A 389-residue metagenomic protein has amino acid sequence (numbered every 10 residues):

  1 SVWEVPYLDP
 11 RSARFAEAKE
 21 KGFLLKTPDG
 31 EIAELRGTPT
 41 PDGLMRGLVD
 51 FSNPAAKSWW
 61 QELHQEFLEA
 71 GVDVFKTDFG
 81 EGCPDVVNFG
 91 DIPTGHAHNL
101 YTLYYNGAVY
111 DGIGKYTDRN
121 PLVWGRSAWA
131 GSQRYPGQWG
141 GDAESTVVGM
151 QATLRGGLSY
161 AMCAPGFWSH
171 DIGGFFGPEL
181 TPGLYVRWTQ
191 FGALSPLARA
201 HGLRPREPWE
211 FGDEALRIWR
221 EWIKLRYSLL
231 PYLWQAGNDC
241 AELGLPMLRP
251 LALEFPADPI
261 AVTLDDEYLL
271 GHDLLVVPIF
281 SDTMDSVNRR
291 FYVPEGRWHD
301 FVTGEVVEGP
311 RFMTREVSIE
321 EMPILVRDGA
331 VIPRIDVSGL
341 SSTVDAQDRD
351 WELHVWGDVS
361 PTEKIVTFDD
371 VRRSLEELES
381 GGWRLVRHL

Functional and structural regions predicted by a protein language model:
S1-W219, E254-P256, L264: Aromatic- and carboxylate-enriched substrate-binding clefts and catalytic-loop regions of carbohydrate-active enzymes
D111-P121, A128-Q138, A152, Y160-H170 (+1 more regions): Catalytic core of carbohydrate-active enzymes
